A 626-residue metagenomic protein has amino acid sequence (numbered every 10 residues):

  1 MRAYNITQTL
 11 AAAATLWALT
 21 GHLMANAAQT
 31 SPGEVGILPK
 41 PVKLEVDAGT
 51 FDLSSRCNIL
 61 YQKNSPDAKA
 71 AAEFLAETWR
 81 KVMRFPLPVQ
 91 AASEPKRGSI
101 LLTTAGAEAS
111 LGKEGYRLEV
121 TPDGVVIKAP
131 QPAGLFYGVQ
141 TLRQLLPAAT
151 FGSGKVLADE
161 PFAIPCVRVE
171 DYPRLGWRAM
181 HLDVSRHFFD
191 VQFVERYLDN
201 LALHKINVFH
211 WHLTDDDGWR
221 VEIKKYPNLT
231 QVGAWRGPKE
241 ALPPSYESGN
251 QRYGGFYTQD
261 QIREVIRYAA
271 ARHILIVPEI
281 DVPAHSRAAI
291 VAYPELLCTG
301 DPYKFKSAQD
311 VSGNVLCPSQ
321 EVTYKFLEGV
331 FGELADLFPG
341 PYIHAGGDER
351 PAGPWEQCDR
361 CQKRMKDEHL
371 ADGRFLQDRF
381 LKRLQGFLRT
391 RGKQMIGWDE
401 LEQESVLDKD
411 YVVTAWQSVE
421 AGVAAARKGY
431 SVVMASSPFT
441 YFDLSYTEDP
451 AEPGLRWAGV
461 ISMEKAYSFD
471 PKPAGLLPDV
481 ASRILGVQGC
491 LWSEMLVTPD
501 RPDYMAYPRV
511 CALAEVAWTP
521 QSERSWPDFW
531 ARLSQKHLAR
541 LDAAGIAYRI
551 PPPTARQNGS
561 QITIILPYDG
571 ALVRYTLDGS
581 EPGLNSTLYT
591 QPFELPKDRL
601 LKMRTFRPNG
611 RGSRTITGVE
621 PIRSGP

Functional and structural regions predicted by a protein language model:
M1-A12: Bacterial N-terminal signal peptides that target proteins for export
W17-A25: C-terminal segment of classical bacterial N-terminal signal peptides
N26-A27, D47, L60, R524-P626: Short, compositionally stereotyped local motifs that mark structural "simplifiers"
N26-W177, R501, L513-D528, L533-G545: Contiguous, structured surface segment used for ligand recognition
D67-A68, F188-D190, D216-E222, P283-A289 (+8 more regions): Flexible loop/turn segments at secondary-structure boundaries
T78, A109-K325, G329-Y342, R383 (+2 more regions): Feature activates predominantly on carbohydrate-active enzymes
A289-E295, K304-Y411, W416-A424: Active-site neighborhood of glycoside hydrolase catalytic domains
M395-Y411, Q417-Q561: Flexible, acidic glycine-rich loops studded with aromatic residues
